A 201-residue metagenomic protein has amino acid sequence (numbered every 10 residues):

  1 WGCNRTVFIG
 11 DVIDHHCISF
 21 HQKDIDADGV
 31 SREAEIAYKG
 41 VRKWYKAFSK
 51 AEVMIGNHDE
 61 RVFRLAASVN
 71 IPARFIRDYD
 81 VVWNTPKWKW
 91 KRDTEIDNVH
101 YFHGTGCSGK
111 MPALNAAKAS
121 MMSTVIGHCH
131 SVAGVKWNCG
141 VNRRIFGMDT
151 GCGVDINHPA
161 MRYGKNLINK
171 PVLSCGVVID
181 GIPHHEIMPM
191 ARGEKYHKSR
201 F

Functional and structural regions predicted by a protein language model:
W1, I187-F201: Polar, enzyme-active/binding microenvironments
W1-N84: Core catalytic region of metal-dependent phosphoesterases/phosphodiesterases, especially metallo-beta-lactamase-like
I25-A27, E95-H100: Short, basic, glycine/proline-bearing loop/turn elements
K39-G40, W88-D93, G109-L114: A generic local structural motif
A51, P86-W88, V99, I145: Short, conserved active-site loop motifs that form the nucleotide-linked donor/cofactor pocket
V53-H58, W90, H185-M190: Acidic carboxylate-rich catalytic motifs and surrounding loops in phosphoryl-/glycosyl-chemistry enzymes
D80-I96: Short acidic low-complexity segments
V99-M190: Conserved beta-sheet core of the metallophosphoesterase superfamily
